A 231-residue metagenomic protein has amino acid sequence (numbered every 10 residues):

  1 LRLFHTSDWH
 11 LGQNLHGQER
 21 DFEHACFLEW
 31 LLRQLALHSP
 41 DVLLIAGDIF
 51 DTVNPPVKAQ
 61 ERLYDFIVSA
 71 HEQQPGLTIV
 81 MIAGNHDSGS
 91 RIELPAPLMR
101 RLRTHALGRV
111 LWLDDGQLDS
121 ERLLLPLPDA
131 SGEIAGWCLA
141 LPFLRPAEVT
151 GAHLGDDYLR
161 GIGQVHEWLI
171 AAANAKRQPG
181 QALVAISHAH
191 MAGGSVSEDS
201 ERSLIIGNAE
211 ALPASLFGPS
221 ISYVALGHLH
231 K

Functional and structural regions predicted by a protein language model:
L1-I45, I49-K231: Extended recognition/assembly regions associated with phosphoester-bond processing machinery
